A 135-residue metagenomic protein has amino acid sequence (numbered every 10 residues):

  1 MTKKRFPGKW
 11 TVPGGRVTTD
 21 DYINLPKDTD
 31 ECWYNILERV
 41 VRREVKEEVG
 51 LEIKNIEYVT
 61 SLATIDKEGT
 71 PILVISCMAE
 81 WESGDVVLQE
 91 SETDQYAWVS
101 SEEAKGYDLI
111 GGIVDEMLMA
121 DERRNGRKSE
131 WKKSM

Functional and structural regions predicted by a protein language model:
M1-R43, E47: Conserved Nudix-box catalytic region and its N-terminal flanking loop in Nudix hydrolases and closely related
P7-W10, T70-P71, G111: Short aromatic-enriched loop/helix-cap "lid" or pocket-rim segments at secondary-structure transitions that line
G50-S61: A short coil-to-beta-strand element that immediately follows conserved catalytic motifs
N55-E57, S76, Q95: Extracellular/lumenal ectodomain signal focusing on beta-strand-rich modules and carbohydrate-recognition contexts
L62-D85, A120-R124: Active-site-adjacent beta-strand/loop module that shapes the phosphate/pyrophosphate-binding cleft
M78, V87-A120: NUDIX/MutT-family hydrolases
V114-M135: Charged phosphate-binding loop/patch that engages nucleotide di/tri-phosphates or the phosphate backbone of nucleic
